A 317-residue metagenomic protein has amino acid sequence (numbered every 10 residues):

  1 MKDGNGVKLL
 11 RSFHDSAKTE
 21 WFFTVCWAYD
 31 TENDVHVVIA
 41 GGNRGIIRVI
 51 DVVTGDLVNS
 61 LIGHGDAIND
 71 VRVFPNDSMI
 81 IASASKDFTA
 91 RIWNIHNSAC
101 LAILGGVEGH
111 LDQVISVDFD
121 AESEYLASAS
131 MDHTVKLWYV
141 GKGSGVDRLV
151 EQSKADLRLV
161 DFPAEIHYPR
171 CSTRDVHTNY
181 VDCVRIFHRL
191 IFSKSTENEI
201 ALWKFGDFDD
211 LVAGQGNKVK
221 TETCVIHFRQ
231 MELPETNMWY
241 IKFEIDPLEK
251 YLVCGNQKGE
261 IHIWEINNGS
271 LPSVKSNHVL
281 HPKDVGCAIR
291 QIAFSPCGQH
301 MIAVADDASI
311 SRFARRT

Functional and structural regions predicted by a protein language model:
M1-D15: Beta-propeller domains
M1-K2, I47-D51, V71, A90-I95 (+5 more regions): WD40-repeat beta-propellers
K2-G4, Y139-D161, K204-T221, E265-P272 (+1 more regions): Short loop/turn segments immediately following beta-strands, especially the blade-tip and inter-blade linker loops
F13-F22, N43, I62-I68, G105-V114 (+4 more regions): WD40/WD-repeat beta-propeller blade N-cap
A17, W21, V146-I166, D210-Y251: A surface-exposed beta-alpha-beta supersecondary segment
C26-V35, R72-S78, A84, V117-E124 (+6 more regions): Loop/turn segments within WD40 beta-propeller blades
G41-R44, S83-D87, S128-D132, V140 (+3 more regions): Conserved strand-to-loop turn within each blade of WD40 beta-propeller repeats
S295-T317: Blade-level signature of beta-propeller repeat domains, shared across WD40, Kelch, NHL, RCC1 and BNR/Asp-box propellers
